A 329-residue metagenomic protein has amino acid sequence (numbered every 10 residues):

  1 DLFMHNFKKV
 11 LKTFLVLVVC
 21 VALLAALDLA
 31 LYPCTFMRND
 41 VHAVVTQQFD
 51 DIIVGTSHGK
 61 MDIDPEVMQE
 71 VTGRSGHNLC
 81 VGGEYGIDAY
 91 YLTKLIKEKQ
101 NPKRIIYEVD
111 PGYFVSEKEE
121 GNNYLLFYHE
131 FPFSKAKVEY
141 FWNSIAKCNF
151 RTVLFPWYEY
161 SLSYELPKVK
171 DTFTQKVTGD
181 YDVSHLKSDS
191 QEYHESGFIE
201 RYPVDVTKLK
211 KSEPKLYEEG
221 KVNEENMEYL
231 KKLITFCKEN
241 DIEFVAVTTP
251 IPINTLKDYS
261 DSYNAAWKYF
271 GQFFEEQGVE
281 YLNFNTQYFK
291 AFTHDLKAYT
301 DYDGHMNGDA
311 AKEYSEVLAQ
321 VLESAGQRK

Functional and structural regions predicted by a protein language model:
D1-F3: Short, Lys/Arg-enriched N-terminal segments with co-localized hydrophobic residues within the first ~10-30 amino acids
K12-A30: Hydrophobic membrane-insertion alpha-helices, especially the h-region of bacterial N-terminal signal peptides
Y32-D50: Alpha-helical transmembrane signal-anchor/signal-peptide segments
I52-G55, M306: Short hydrophobic beta-strand that contains or immediately precedes a catalytic carboxylate
V54, H58-I145: Membrane-embedded segments
Y124-F236: Secreted/periplasmic serine-hydrolase-like ester/acetyl group-modifying domain
I234-Y259: Active-site segments of SGNH/GDSL-like serine hydrolases that catalyze O-acetyl group transfer/hydrolysis on lipids
S260-K329: Long, positively charged, glycine-interspersed low-complexity recognition regions
